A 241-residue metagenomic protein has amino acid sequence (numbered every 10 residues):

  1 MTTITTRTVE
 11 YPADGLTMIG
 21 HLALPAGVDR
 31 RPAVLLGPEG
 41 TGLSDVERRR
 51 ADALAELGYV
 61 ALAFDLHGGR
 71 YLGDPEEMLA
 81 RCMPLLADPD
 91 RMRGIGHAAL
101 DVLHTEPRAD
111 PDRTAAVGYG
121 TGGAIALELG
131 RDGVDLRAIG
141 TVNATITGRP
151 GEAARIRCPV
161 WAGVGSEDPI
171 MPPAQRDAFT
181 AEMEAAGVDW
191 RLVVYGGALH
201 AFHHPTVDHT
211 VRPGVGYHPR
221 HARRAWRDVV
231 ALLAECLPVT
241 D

Functional and structural regions predicted by a protein language model:
R7-R108, H204-V215: Serine-hydrolase catalytic machinery in alpha/beta-hydrolase-like enzymes
L57, E106, D132, A186 (+1 more regions): Conserved dinucleotide-binding and phosphotransfer motif residues
L66-R70, T145, A198: Short beta-to-alpha linker loops that shape the active-site pocket of alpha/beta-hydrolase fold enzymes
H97-R157: Primarily recognizes the serine-hydrolase "nucleophile elbow" in alpha/beta-hydrolase and SGNH/GDSL folds
I156, A162-V164: Short beta-strand/loop motif that positions the catalytic acidic residue of the alpha/beta-hydrolase fold
E167-M171, A201: Acidic catalytic loop of the alpha/beta-hydrolase fold
P172-M183: Short alpha-helix in the alpha/beta-hydrolase fold that links the catalytic acid
D189-D241: C-terminal catalytic histidine-bearing segment of alpha/beta-hydrolase fold enzymes
